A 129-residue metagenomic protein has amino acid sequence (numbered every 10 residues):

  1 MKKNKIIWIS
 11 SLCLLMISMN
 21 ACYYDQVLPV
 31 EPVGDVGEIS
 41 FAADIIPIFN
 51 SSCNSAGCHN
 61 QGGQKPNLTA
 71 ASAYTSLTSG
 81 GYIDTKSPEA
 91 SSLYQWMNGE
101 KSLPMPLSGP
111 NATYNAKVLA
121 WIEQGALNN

Functional and structural regions predicted by a protein language model:
M1-S10: Bacterial N-terminal signal peptides that target proteins for export
I17-A21: C-terminal motif of bacterial Sec signal peptides marking the signal peptidase cleavage site
C22-N129: Aromatic- and Gly/Pro-enriched helix-to-coil junctions and flexible linker segments
